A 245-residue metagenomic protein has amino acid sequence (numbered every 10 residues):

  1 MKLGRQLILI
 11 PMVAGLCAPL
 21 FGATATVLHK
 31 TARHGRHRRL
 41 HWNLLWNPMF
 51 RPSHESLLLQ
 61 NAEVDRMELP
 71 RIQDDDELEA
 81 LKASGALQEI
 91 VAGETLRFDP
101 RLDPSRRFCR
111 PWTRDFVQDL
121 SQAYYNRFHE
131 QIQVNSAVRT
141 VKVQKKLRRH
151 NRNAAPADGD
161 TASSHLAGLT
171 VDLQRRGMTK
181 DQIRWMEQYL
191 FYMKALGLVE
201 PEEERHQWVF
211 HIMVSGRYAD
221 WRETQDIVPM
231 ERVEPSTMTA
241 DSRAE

Functional and structural regions predicted by a protein language model:
M1-R5: Positively charged n-region of N-terminal signal peptides that target proteins for export
L7-L9: N-terminal export leaders
M12-L20: Hydrophobic core
A23-F116, E204-Q207, M213-E234, M238: Extracytoplasmic cell-surface/polysaccharide-interacting catalytic and binding patches
A25-A32, P156-E245: Catalytic cores and adjacent binding grooves of peptidoglycan-active enzymes
C109-F116, L120, V143, Q182-Y189: Stable alpha-helical elements in mature extracytoplasmic
L120-F128, N151, G177, L190-G197: Sec/Tat-exported extracytoplasmic proteins
E130-L147: Acidic helix-start/capping segments at beta-turn-to-alpha-helix junctions
